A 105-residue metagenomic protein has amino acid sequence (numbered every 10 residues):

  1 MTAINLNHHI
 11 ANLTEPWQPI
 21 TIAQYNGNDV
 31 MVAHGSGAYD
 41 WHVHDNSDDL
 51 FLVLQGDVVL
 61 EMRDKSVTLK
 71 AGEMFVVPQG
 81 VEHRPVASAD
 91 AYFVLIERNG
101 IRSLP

Functional and structural regions predicted by a protein language model:
M1-M31: A short, N-terminal "cap"/entry segment at the start of jelly-roll beta-barrel domains of the cupin/DSBH fold
Q18, N28, G37, K65 (+3 more regions): A generic "binding-loop/recognition-motif" signal
N26, L54-Q55, K70-A71, A89: A cytosolic small-molecule/anion-sensing beta-strand core signal
D29-D45: Conserved short histidine dyad/triad with adjacent acidic residue
G37, N46-D48, L52-V58, R63-D64: Glycine- and acidic-residue-biased ligand/ion/polar-headgroup-sensing regions
R63-Q79: Short acidic-glycine-tyrosine-enriched beta hairpin
Q79-P105: Ligand-binding loop in jelly-roll beta-barrel domains
